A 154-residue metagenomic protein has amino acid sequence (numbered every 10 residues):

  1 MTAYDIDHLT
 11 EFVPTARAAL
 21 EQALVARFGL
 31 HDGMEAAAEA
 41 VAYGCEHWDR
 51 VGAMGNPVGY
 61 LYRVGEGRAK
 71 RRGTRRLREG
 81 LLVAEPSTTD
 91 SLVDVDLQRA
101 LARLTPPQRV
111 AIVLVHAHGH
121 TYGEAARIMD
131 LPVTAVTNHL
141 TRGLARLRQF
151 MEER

Functional and structural regions predicted by a protein language model:
M1-L24: A short, charge-rich alpha-helical start-of-domain segment used by transcription regulators
Y4-D7, R75-R76, G80-A102: Acidic, proline/glycine-rich intrinsically disordered inter-domain spacer in sigma factors
H8, A19, E39, R99 (+1 more regions): Pre-recognition alpha-helix immediately N-terminal to the DNA-recognition helix within helix-turn-helix or winged-helix
V13, L30-H47: Conserved RNAP core-binding helix
E21, V25, T105, R109 (+1 more regions): C-terminal flanking helix
E46-A53, R63-V83, D90: Arg/Lys-rich amphipathic alpha helix in sigma70-family domain 2
E66, M129-R154: DNA-recognition helix of helix-turn-helix
A111-V115: A short pre-motif secondary-structure segment
